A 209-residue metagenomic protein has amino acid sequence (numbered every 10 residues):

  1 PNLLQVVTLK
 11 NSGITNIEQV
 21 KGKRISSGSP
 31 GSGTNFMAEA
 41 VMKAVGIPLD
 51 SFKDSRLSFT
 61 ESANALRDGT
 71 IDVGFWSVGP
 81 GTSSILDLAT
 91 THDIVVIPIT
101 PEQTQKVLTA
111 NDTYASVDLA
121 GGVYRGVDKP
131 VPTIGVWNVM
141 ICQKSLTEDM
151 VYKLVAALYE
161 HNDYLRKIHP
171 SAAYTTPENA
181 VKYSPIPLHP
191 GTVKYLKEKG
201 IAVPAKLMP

Functional and structural regions predicted by a protein language model:
P1-N2, I94: Hydrophobic transmembrane signal anchors and adjacent membrane-proximal interface regions, especially in viral
N2-D68, D163, E178, K182 (+1 more regions): Bilobed "Venus flytrap"/periplasmic-binding protein-like clamshell domains and structurally analogous long
S12, P48-L146: Pocket-lining segment of extracytoplasmic ligand-binding domains
R24-S26, D72, A202: Residue-level detector of anion-binding/catalytic polar loops
P30-A40, T113-S184: Ligand-binding clefts/hinges and TM-proximal coupling segments of bilobed small-molecule sensing domains
L57, E61, R67-G69, V78-V96 (+2 more regions): An extracytoplasmic/periplasmic, membrane-proximal ligand-sensing/linker region
